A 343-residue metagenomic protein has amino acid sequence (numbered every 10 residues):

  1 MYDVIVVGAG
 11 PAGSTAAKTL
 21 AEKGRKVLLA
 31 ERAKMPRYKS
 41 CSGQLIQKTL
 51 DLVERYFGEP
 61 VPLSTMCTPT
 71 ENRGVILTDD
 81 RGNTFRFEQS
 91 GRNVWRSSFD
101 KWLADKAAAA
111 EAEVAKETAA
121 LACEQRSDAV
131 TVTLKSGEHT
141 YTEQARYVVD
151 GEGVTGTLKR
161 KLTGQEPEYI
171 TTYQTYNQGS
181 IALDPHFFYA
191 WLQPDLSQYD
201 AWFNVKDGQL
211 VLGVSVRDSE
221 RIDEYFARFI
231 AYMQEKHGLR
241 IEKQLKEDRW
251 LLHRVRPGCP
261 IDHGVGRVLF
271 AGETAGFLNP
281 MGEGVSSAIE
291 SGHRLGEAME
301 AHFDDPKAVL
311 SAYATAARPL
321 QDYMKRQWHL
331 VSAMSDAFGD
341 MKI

Functional and structural regions predicted by a protein language model:
M1-G10: Beta1/beta-strand and adjacent pyrophosphate-binding region of the FAD-binding site in flavoprotein oxidoreductases
A9, A21-C41: Glycine-rich FAD pyrophosphate-binding loop
G13-S14: N-terminal Rossmann-fold NAD(P) dinucleotide-binding loop
A33-V75: N-terminal FAD cofactor-binding segment of flavoenzymes
F85-K106, R217-Y225: Short beta-strand to alpha-helix junction loop
K106-L239, F277: Predominantly flavin-linked oxidoreductase catalytic cores and closely associated redox partners
E220-R294, A298, F303-D304: FAD/FMN-dependent oxidoreductases across multiple families
E297-I343: C-terminal helical "tail/cap" subdomain of flavin- and related membrane-associated enzymes
